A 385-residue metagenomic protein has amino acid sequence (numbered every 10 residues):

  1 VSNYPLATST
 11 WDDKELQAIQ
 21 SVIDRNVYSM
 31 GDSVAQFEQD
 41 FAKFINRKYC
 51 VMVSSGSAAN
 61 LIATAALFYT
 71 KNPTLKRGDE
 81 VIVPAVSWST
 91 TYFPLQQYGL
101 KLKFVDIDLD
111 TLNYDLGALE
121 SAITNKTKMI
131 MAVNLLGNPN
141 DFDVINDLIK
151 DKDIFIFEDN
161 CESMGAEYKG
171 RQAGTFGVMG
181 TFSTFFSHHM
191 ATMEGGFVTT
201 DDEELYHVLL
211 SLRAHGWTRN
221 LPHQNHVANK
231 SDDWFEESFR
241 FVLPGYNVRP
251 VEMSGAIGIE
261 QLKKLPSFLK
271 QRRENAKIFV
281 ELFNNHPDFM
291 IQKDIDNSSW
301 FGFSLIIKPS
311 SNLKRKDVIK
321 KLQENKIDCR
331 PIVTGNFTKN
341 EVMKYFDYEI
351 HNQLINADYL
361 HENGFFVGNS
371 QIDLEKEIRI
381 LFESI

Functional and structural regions predicted by a protein language model:
V1-V27, D32, R240-V242, V367-G368: N-terminal "arm"/small-domain region of PLP-dependent enzymes with the aminotransferase-like
S9, V34-Q39, R47-V51, G56-S57 (+7 more regions): PLP-dependent aminotransferase class I/II
V27, G31-E80, P94-Y98, F104-D106 (+1 more regions): Phosphate-binding glycine-rich loop
Y69-D151, F155-N160, E167: PLP-dependent aminotransferase-like
E158-T192, H207, F235-R240: Conserved active-site segment immediately N-terminal to the catalytic lysine that forms the internal aldimine
F182-S183, G196-D202: Short beta-strand-to-turn element immediately C-terminal to the catalytic PLP-Schiff-base lysine in fold type I
T192-G195, G258: Adenylate-forming
